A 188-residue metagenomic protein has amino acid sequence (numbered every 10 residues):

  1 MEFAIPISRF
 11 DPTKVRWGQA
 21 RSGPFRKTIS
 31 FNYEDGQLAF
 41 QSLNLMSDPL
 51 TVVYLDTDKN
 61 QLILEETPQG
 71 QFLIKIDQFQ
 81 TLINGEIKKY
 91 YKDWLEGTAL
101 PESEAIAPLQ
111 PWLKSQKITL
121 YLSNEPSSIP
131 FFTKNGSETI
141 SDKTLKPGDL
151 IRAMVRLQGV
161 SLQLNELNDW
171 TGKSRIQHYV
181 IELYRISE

Functional and structural regions predicted by a protein language model:
M1-E125: OB-fold ssDNA-binding interfaces and closely related basic DNA-contact patches used across DNA replication/repair
W112-I186: Extended serine/threonine-enriched, polar tracts that run as long, contiguous segments within proteins
